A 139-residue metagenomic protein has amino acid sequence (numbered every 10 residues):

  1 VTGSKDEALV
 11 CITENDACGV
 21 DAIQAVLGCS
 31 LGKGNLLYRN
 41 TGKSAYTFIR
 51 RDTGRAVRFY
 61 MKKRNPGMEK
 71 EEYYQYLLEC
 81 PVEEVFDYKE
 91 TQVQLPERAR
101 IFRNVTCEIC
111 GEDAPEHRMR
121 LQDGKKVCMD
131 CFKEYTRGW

Functional and structural regions predicted by a protein language model:
V1-G3: Long, hydrophobic N-terminal alpha-helical segment
D6-T41, A45-F48: A structural-propensity feature for long, helix-poor, extended segments
S30-E72: Long, charge-patterned amphipathic alpha-helical coiled-coil/hairpin "stalk" segments used as oligomerization
E83-L95, I109-A114: Short Cys/His-rich Zn2+-coordinating modules
Q94-N104, H117-Q122: Short, flexible, mixed-charge glycine/proline-rich loop motifs that serve as phosphate/nucleic-acid-contacting
C107-G111, C128-C131: Short cysteine-rich clusters marking metal-coordination/redox-active sites
E116-H117, R137-G138: Short, non-ligating residues that shape and space the ligands of small metal-coordination modules and catalytic
L121-E134: Cysteine-rich micro-motifs
